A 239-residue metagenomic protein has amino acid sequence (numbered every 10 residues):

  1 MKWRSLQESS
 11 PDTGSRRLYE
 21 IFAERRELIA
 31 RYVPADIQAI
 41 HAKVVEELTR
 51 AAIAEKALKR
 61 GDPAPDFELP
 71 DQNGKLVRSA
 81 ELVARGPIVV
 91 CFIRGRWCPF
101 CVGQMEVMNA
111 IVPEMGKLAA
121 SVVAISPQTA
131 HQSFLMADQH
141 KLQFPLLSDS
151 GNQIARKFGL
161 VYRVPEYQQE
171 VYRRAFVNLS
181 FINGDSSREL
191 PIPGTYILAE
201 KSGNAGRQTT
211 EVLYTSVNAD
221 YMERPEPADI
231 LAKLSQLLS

Functional and structural regions predicted by a protein language model:
M1-P63: N-terminal targeting signals for export/organelle localization
E47-D66, V177-T195: Alpha-helix-centered segments that form part of catalytic cores
D71: Acidic surface patches and DE-rich sequence motifs
S79-M108: Short active-site neighborhood of thiol/selenol oxidoreductases, capturing the structured segment around
Q104-K157: Structural microenvironment flanking redox-active thiols in thiol-disulfide oxidoreductases
D149-E223: Thiol/selenol-based redox catalytic cores and closely related redox-interacting motifs
Y221-L238: A short, polar/charged loop-to-alpha-helix boundary motif
